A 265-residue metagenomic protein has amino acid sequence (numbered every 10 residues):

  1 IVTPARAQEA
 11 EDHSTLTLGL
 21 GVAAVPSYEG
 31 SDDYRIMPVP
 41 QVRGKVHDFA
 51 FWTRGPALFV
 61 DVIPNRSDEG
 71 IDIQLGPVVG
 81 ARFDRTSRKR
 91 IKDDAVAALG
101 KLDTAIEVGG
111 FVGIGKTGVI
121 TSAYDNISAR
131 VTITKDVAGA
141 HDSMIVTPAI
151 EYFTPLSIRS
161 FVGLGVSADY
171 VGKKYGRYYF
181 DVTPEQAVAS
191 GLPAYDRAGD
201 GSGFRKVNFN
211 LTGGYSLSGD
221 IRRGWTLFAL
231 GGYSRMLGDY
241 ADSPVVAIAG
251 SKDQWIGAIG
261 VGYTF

Functional and structural regions predicted by a protein language model:
R6-S14, F49-I73, T117-I127, A140-D142 (+2 more regions): Short loop/turn motifs that connect adjacent beta-strands in outer-membrane beta-barrel proteins
Q8-F51: Short glycine/proline- and aromatic-enriched beta-strand/turn motifs that initiate or cap beta-hairpins
S14, Y34-P40, I71, L102-V108 (+3 more regions): Residues that define the transmembrane beta-barrel architecture of outer-membrane proteins
S14-L20, P40, F51-T53, I73-P77 (+6 more regions): Transmembrane beta-strands of outer-membrane beta-barrel proteins
L18-P26, A50-V60, A95-A97, D125-V137: Transmembrane beta-strand segments that form the barrel wall of outer-membrane beta-barrel proteins
L20-A24, P40-V46, L58-P64, P77 (+7 more regions): Residues on the lipid-exposed face of transmembrane beta-strands in outer-membrane beta-barrel proteins
P26-Y28, D61-I63, D94-L99, I133-V137 (+2 more regions): Extracellular loop and loop/strand-boundary signature of outer-membrane beta-barrel proteins
I114-I120, D136-T147, E151-T226, Y233-A241 (+2 more regions): Outer-membrane beta-barrel transmembrane domain signature
